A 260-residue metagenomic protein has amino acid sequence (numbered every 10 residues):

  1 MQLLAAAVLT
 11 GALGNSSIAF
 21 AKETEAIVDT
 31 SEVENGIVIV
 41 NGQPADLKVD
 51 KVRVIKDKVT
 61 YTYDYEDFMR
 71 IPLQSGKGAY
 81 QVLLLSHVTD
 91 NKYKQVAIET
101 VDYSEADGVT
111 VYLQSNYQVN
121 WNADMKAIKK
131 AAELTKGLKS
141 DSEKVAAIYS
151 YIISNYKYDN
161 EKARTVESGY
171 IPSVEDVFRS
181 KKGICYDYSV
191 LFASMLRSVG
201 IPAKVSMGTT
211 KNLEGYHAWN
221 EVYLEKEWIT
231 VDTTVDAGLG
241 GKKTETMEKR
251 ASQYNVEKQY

Functional and structural regions predicted by a protein language model:
M1-K139, V256-Y260: N-terminal accessory/pre-domain segments preceding catalytic cores
N15-S17, K144, Y216: Generic detector of short, well-ordered, non-transmembrane alpha-helical segments enriched in hydrophobic residues
T24-A26, V54-I55, E175-D176, V190-M195 (+1 more regions): N-terminal start-of-chain detector that recognizes signal peptides and the immediate post-cleavage beginning
V33, I171, L213-Y216: Short, solvent-exposed coil/turn segments
Y117-S180, L191, K226, L239 (+1 more regions): Secondary-structure boundary elements
R179-K181, G208-T209: Short, glycine/charged-rich beta-strand-loop motifs at protein surfaces that mediate ligand recognition and catalysis
D187-Y260: Hydrophobic/aromatic-rich core segments of domains that either
